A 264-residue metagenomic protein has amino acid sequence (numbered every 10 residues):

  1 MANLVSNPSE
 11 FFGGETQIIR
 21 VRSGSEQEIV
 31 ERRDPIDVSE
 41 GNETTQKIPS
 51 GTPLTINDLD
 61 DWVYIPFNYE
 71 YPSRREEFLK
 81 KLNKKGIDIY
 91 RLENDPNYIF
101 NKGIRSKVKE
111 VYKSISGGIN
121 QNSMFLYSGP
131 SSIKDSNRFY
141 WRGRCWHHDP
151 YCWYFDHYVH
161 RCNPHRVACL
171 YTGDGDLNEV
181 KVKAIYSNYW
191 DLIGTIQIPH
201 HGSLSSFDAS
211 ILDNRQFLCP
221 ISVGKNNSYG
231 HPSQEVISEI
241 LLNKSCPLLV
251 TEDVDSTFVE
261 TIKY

Functional and structural regions predicted by a protein language model:
M1-A168, Y264: Flexible, acidic/histidine-containing loops and adjacent segments that form or flank the divalent-metal
M1-G13, S39, E179-I185, G230-N243: Well-ordered, non-membrane alpha-helical segments in soluble/globular domains
G86, R91-E93, L192-P199, L242: A signal for specific C-terminal beta-sheet/loop modules enriched in small/flexible residues with GP/PG/PP motifs
S114, Y127-Q216, I221-S222: Active-site-proximal loop/helix segments of hydrolase catalytic cores
S203-R215, V223-Y264: C-terminal regions of proteins
